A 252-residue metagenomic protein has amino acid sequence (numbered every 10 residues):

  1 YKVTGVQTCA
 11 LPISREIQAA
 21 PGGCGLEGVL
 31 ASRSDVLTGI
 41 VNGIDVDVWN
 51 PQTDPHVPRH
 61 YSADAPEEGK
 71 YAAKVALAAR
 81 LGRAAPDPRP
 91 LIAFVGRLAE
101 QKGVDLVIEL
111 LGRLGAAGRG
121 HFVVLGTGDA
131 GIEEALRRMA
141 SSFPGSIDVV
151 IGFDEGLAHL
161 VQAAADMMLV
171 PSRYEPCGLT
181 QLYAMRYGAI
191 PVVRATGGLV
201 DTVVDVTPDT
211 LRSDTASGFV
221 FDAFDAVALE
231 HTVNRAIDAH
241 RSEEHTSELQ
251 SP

Functional and structural regions predicted by a protein language model:
Y1-C9, E244-Q250: Single conserved hydrophobic/aromatic residue that forms the stacking wall/gate of nucleotide- or nucleobase-binding
V6-P86: Donor nucleotide-sugar binding/catalytic pocket of nucleotide-sugar-dependent glycosyltransferases
A10, K102-V104, G178: Active-site helix-initiating loop/hinge in glycosyltransferases
G43, L160-S247: Catalytic binding pocket for nucleotide-activated donors in carbohydrate/polymer assembly enzymes
A84-Q101: Conserved donor-binding/catalytic core segment of Leloir-type glycosyltransferases
I92, V107-L110, F122: A structural motif in glycosyltransferase catalytic domains
A99-G112: A conserved mid-protein helix/loop that constitutes part of the nucleotide-sugar donor-binding site
G120-L160: Nucleotide-activated donor-binding/catalytic signature segment of Leloir-type glycosyltransferases, i.e., the conserved
